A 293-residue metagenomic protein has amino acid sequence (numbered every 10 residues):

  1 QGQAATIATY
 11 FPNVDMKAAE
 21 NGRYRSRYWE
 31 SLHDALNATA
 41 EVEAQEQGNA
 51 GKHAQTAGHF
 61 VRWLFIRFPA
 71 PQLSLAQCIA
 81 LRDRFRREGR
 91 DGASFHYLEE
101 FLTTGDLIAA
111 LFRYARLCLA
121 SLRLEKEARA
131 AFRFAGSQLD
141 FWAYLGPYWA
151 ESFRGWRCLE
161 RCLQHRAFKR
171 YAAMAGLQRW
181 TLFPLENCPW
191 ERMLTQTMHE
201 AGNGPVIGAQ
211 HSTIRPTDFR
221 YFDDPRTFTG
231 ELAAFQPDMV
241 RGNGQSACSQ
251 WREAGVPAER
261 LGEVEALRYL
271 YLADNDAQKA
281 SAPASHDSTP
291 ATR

Functional and structural regions predicted by a protein language model:
Q1-R293: Catalytic-core helical/loop segments in enzymes performing group transfer/polymerization on anionic/lipid-linked
